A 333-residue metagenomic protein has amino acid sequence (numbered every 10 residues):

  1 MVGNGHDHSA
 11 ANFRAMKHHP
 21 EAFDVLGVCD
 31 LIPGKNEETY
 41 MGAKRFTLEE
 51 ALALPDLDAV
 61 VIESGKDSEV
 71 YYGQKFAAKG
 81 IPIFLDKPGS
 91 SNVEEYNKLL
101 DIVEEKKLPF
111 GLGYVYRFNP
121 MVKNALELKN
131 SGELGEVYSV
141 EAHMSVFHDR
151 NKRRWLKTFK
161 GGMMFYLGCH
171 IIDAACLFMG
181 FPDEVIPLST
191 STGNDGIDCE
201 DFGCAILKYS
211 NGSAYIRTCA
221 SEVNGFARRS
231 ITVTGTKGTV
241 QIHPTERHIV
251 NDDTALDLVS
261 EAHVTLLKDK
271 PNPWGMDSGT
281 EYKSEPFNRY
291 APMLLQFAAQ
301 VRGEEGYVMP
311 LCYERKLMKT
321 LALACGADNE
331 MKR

Functional and structural regions predicted by a protein language model:
M1-M41: N-terminal Rossmann-like dinucleotide-binding module
E38, A59-I62, N97, P292-R333: C-terminal helix-rich "cap/oligomerization" subdomain common to oxidoreductases
K44-P55: Short acidic low-complexity segments
A59, G65-K66, V70-R117: Beta-strand-loop-alpha-helix segment that lines the small-molecule cofactor/substrate pocket of alpha/beta enzymes
E63-S64, M144: Glycine-rich, N-terminal phosphate-binding loop of Rossmann-like dinucleotide-binding domains
V115, T232, T236-C312, R333: C-terminal glycine/acidic-rich active-site capping loop/insertion
Y116-G196: Predominantly a Rossmann-like dinucleotide-binding segment in NAD(P)-dependent oxidoreductases
D173-V250, A291-G303: Contiguous beta-strand/loop segments that form the cofactor/metal-binding neighborhood of enzyme cores
